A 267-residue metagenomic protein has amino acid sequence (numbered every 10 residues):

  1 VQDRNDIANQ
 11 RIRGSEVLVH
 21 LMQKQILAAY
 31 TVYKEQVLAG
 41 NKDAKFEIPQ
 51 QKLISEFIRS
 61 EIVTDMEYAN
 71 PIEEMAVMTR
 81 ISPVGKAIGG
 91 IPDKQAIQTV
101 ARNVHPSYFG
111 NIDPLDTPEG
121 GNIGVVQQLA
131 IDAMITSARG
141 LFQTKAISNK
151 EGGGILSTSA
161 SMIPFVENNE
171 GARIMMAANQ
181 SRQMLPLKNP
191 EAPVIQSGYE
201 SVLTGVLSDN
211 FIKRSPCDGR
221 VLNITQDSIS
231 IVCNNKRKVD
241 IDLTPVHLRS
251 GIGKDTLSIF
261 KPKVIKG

Functional and structural regions predicted by a protein language model:
V1-V104, G110-I131, T136, L141-V221: Extended, domain-scale alpha-helical bundle/helix-rich regions
F109-N111, G205-S208, G253-K263: Short alpha-helix capping/helix-loop boundary micro-motifs
L115-D116, V232-N234: A generic structural motif
T117, P216, S258, V264-G267: Short, well-ordered loop/turn sites that connect or cap secondary structure elements
I123-V125, S137, I231, K238-I241: Extended hydrophobic-aromatic, low-complexity segments
K213, N235-D255: Short beta-strand-turn/beta-hairpin segments enriched in glycine/proline and small hydrophobics that form edge-strand
Q226-V232: Short aromatic-glycine-enriched beta-strand elements
